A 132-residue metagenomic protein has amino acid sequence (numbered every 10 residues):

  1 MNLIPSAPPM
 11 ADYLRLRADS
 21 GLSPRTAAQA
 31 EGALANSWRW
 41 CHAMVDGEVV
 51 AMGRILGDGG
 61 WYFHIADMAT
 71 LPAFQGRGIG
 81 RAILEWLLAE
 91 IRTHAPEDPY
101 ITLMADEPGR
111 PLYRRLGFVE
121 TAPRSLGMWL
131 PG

Functional and structural regions predicted by a protein language model:
M1-A28: Short amphipathic alpha-helix that is part of the acyltransferase structural core
G32-H42, E97-P99: A short helix-loop-beta-strand connector motif used in the catalytic cores of GNAT acetyltransferases and, in some
H42, E48-G57, W61-H64, A69: Conserved beta-strand in the GNAT
G57-I65, Q75, E97, P123: A conserved beta-turn-beta hairpin within the catalytic core of GNAT-like acetyltransferases that forms part
F74, G78-W86: Conserved acetyl-CoA pyrophosphate-binding loop and the N-cap/start of the following alpha-helix in GNAT-like
I91-A105: Conserved GNAT acetyl-CoA-binding A-motif
R114-R124: Conserved acetyl-CoA-binding loop of GNAT-fold acetyltransferases
